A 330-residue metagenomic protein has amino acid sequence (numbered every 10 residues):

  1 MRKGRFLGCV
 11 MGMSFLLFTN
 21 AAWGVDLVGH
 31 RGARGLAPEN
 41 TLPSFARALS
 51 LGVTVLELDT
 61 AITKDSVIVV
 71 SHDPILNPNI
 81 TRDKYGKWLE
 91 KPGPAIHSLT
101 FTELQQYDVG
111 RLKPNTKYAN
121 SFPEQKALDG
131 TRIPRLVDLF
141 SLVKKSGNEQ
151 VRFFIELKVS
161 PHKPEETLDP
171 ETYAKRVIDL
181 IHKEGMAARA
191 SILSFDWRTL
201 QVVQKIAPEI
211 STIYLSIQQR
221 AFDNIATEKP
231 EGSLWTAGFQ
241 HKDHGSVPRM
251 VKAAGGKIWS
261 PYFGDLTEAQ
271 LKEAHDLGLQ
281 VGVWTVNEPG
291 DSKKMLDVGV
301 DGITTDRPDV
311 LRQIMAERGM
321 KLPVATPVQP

Functional and structural regions predicted by a protein language model:
M1-R5: Positively charged n-region of N-terminal signal peptides that target proteins for export
F6-C9, R34-G35: General helical structural elements
G8-T19: Bacterial N-terminal signal peptides
N20-P330: Phosphate-group recognition and catalysis centered on beta-loop-alpha active-site segments
